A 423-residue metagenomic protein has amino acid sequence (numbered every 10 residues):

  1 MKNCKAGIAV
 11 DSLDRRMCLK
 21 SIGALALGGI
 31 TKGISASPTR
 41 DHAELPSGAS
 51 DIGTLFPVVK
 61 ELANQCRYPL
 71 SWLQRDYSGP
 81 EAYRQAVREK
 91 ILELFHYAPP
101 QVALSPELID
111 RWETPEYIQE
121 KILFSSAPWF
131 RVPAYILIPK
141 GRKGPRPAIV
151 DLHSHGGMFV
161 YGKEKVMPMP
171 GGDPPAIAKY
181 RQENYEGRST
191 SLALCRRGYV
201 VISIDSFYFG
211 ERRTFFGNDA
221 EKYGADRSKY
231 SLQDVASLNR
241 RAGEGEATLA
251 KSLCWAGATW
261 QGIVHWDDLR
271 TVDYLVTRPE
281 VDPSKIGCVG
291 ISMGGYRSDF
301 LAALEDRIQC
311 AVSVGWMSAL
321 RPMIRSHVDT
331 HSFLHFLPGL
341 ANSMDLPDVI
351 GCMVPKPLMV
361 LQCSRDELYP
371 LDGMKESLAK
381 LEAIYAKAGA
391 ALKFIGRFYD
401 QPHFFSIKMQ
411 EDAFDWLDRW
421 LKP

Functional and structural regions predicted by a protein language model:
M1-L13: N-terminal secretory signal peptides
L19-S21, L25-I30, S35-I118, S126 (+1 more regions): N-terminal targeting or regulatory segments adjacent to alpha/beta-hydrolase or S9 domains
P145-S154: Short beta-strand element of the alpha/beta-hydrolase
H153-W266, M323-R325: Cap/lid segment of the alpha/beta-hydrolase catalytic domain
A247-A258, H265-T271, Q309-I350, P355 (+2 more regions): Mobile cap/lid helix-loop segments that gate and shape the active-site cleft of serine hydrolases
V281-V289: Alpha/beta-hydrolase fold nucleophile elbow
V360-Q362: Short beta-strand/loop motif that positions the catalytic acidic residue of the alpha/beta-hydrolase fold
A379, Y385-P423: C-terminal catalytic histidine-bearing segment of alpha/beta-hydrolase fold enzymes
